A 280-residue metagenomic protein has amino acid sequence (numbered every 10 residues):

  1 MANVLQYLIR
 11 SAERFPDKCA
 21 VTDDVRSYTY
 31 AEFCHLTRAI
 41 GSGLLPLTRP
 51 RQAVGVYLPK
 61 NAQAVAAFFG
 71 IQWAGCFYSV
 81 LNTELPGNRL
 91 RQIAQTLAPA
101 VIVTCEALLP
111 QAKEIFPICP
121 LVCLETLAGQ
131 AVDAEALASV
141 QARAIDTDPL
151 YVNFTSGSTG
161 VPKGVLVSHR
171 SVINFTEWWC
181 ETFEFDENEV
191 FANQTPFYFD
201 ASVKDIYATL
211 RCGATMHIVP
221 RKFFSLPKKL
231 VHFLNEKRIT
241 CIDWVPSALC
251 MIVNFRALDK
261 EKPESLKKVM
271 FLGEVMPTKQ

Functional and structural regions predicted by a protein language model:
M1-R170, E184, G213: Carrier-protein-dependent adenylate-forming modules in NRPS/ANL systems
A100-V101, V190, T240-C241, K268: Short, Asp-centered acidic motifs that coordinate Mg2+ and/or phosphate in catalytic or ligand-binding sites
C105, F224-K229, P246-K260, K268-Q280: Short gly/Ser/Thr-rich phosphate-binding loop of adenylate-forming enzymes
I115, W178-W179, F255-R256: Residue-level signal for well-ordered alpha-helical positions
K163-A192, D200-T240: Conserved AMP-binding/adenylation subdomain of ANL enzymes
